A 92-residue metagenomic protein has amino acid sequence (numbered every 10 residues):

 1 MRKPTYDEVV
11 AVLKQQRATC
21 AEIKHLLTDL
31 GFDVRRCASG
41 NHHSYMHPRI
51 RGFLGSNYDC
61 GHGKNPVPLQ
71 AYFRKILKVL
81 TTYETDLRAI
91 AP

Functional and structural regions predicted by a protein language model:
K3-K14, C20-A21, S56-P92: C-terminal basic regulatory modules in eukaryotic proteins
Q16-D33: Amphipathic alpha-helical segments
L30-G61: A short, structured beta-strand/loop element
